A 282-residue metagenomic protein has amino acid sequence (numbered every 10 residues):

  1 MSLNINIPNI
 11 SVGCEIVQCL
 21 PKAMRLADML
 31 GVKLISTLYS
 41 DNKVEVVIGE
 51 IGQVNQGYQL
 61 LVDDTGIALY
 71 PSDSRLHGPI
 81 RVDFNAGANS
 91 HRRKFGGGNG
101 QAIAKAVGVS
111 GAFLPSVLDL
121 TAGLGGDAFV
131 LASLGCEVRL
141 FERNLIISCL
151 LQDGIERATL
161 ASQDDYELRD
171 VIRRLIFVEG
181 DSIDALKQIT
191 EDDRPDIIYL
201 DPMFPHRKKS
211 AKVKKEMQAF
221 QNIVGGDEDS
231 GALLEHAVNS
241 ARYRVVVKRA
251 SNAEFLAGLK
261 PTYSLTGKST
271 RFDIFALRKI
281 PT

Functional and structural regions predicted by a protein language model:
M1-S116, S133, Q188-I189, G258 (+1 more regions): S-adenosyl-L-methionine
L114, R194-P195, R242: Local beta-strand N-terminus motif with an aromatic residue
S116, E137, R244: Residues at the starts of beta-strands that form the adenosine-phosphate
L120: Conserved beta-strand/loop positions that form the S-adenosyl-L-methionine
L124-C136: Conserved SAM-binding loop of SAM-dependent methyltransferases across substrates and taxa, primarily the Class I
F141-I197: S-adenosyl-L-methionine
P202-L233: Mobile active-site "lid"/loop adjacent to the S-adenosyl-L-methionine
S230-A276: Conserved Class I SAM-dependent methyltransferase catalytic core
